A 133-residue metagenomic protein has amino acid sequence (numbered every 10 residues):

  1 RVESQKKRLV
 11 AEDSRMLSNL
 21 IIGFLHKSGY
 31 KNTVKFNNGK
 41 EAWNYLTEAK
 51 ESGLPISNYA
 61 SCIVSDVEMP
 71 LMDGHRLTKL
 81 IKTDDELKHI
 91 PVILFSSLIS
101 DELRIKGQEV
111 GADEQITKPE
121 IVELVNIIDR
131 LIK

Functional and structural regions predicted by a protein language model:
E12: Conserved acidic carboxylate
R15-E41: Two-component/phosphorelay signaling modules centered on CheY-like receiver
K35-C62: Acidic, metal-coordinating helix/loop segments flanking the phosphotransfer/catalytic sites of two-component signaling
V64-D66: Active-site T/S-Asp motif of two-component receiver
M69: Receiver (REC) domain active-site loop signature in two-component systems and cognate sites in sensor histidine kinases
